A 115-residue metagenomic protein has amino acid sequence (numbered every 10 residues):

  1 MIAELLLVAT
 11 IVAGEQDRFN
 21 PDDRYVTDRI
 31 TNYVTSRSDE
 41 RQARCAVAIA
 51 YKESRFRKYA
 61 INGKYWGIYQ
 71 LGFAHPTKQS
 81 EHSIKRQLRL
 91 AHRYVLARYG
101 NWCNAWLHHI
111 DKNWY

Functional and structural regions predicted by a protein language model:
I2-R55: Export/targeting segments at the very N-terminus of extracytoplasmic proteins
R18-Y25, R29, Y33, R44 (+2 more regions): Catalytic cores of secreted/periplasmic lytic hydrolases that degrade extracellular macromolecules
R37-Q42, N62-G63, Q87: Extracellular/periplasmic catalytic domains that process cell-envelope and extracellular macromolecules
E40-F56, L71, R89-Y94, W106-H109: Short, functionally critical alpha-helical segments immediately adjacent to catalytic or ligand/cofactor-binding
E53-R57, A74-K78, K112-W114: Solvent-exposed loop/turn segments at secondary-structure junctions within structured extracellular/periplasmic domains
Y59-T77: Substrate-binding/active-site groove segments that recognize and process beta-1,4-linked N-acetyl-hexosamine
H75, L88-R89, W102: Intrinsically disordered, low-complexity Ser/Thr/Pro-rich tracts
Q79-R86: A short, structured beta-strand-centered segment in the mid-to-C-terminal lobe of catalytic cores from group-transfer
